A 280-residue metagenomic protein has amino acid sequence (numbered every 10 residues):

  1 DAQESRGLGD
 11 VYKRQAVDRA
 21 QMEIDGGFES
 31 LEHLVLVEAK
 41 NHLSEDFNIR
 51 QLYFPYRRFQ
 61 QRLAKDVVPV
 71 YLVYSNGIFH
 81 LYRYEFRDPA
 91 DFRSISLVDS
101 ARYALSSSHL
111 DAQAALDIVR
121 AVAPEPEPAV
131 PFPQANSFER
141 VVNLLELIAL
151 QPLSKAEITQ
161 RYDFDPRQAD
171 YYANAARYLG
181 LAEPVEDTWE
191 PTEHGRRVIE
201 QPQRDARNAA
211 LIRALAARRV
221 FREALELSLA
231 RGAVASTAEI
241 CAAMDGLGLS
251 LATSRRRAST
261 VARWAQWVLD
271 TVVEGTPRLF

Functional and structural regions predicted by a protein language model:
A2-Y12: Single conserved hydrophobic/aromatic residue that forms the stacking wall/gate of nucleotide- or nucleobase-binding
Q21-G26: Short glycine-rich loop/turn motifs
G27-L36: Active-site beta-strand-loop-beta-strand hairpin of nuclease catalytic cores that positions key catalytic residues
S30, Y82, A90, V98-A104: Short, positively charged
V35, K40-N48, F59-P89: Nucleic-acid nuclease catalytic cores
V37-L63, T237-R256: Short, hydrophobic/π-rich interface segment
S94-F280: Donor-sugar nucleotide-binding helix/loop cap in glycosyltransferases
